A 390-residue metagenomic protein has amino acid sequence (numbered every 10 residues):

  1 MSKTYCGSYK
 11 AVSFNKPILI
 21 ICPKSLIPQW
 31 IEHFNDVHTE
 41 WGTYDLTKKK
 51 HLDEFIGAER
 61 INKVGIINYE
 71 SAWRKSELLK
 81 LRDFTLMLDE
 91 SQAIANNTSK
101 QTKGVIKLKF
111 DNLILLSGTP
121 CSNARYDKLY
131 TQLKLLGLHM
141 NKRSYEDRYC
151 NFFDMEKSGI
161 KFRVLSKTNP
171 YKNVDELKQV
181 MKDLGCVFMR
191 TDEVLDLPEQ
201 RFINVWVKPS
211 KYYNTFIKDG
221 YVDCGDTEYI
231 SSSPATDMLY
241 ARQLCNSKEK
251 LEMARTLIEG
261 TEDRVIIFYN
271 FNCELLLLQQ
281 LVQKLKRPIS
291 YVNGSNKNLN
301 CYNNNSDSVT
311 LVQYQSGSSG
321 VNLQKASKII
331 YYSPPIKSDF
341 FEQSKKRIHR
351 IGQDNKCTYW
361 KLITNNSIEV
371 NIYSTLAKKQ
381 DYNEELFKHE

Functional and structural regions predicted by a protein language model:
M1-K10: Walker A/P-loop
C6, F14-D36, N123-Y126, N270-C273: Conserved Walker A/P-loop ATP-binding site and its immediately adjacent core in helicase/helicase-like ATPase domains
L26-K49, L136-H139: Conserved helix-turn-beta segment of the N-terminal RecA-like "Helicase ATP-binding" lobe in SF1/SF2 helicases
D53, R60, T85, T102-D192 (+1 more regions): Conserved P-loop NTPase motor "coupling/switch" region that bridges the ATPase
E54, I266-F268, L276-Q279, Q283-G317: Conserved helicase ATPase core of P-loop NTP-dependent helicases/translocases
E59-K75, N304-S319: Conserved two-lobed SF2 helicase motor
D192-K284: Conserved helicase/translocase motor-coupling segment
I336-E390: A conserved SF2-helicase RecA2
